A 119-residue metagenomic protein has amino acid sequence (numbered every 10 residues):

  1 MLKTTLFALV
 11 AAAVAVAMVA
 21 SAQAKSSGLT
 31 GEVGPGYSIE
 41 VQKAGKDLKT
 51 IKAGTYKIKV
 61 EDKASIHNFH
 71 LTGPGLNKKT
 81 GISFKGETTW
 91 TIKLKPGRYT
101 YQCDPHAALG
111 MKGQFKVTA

Functional and structural regions predicted by a protein language model:
M1-S38: Extracytoplasmic entry segments of secretory-pathway proteins
Q23-V41, I66, I82-A119: Extracellular/periplasmic metallocenter environments
Y37, G54-I58: Structural beta-strand segments of beta-rich domains
K43-T50: Short beta-strand segments of immunoglobulin-like
Y56, S65-F69: Short beta-strand/loop motifs in extracellular/secreted proteins, especially within beta-sandwich accessory domains
E61-K63: Acidic, Ser/Thr
N68, G75-G81: Surface-exposed loop/edge segments in extracytoplasmic proteins
